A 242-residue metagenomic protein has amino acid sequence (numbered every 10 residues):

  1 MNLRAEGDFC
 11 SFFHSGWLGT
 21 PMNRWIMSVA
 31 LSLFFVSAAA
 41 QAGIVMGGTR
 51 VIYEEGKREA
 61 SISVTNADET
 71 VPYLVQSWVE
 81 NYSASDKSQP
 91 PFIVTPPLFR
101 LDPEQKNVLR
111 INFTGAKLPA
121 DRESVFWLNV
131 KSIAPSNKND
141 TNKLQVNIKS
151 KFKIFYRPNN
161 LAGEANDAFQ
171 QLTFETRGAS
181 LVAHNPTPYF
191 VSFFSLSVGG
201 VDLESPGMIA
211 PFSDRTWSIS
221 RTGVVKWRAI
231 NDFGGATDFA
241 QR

Functional and structural regions predicted by a protein language model:
L3-A5, S15-V29: Bacterial N-terminal signal peptides that target proteins for export
F35-A39: N-terminal signal peptide c-region/cleavage motif recognized by signal peptidases
A42-T65, E164-T173: Beta-sheet-dominated interaction scaffolds and their linkers
A60-T65, I111, F126-V130, S180-H184: Buried hydrophobic-core signal for structured, non-transmembrane domains
D68-D86, P186-D202: Short acidic, flexible loop segments centered on an aromatic residue
D86-L118, G200-K226: Intrinsically disordered, low-complexity Pro/Gly/Ser/Thr-rich segments with frequent PxxP/GP/PP motifs and embedded
A116-L161, V224-R242: Terminal connector regions
